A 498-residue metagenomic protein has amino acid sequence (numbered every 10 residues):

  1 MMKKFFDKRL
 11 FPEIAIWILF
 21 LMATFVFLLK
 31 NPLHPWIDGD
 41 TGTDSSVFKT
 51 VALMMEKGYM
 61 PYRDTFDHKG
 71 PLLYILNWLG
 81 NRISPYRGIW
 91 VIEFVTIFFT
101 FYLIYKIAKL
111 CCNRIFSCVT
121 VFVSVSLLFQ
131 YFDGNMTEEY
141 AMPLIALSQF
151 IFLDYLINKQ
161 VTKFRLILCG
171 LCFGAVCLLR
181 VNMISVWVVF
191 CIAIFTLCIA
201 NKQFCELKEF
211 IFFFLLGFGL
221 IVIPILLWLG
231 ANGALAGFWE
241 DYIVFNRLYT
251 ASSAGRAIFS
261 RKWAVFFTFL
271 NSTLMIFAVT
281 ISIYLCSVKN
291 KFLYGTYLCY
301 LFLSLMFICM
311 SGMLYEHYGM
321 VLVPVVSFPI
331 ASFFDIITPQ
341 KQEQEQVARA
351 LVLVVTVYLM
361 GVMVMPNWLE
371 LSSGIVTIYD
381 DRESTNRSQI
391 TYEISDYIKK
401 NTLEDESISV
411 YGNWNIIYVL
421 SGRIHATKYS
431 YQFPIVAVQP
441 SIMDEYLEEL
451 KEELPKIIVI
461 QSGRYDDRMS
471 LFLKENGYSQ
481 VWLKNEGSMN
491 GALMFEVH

Functional and structural regions predicted by a protein language model:
K3, F267-L305, S327-A331: Hydrophobic, aromatic-rich transmembrane alpha-helices and their immediate juxtamembrane boundary segments
V95-S126, M142-P143, F164: Transmembrane-helix signature of polytopic, membrane-embedded enzymes that assemble or transfer cell-envelope glycans
K109-C112, S148-L168, A200-C205, M275-L293 (+1 more regions): Membrane-interface transmembrane helices that cradle and orient dolichyl/undecaprenyl
F129, R165-V181, W187-I192, L220 (+1 more regions): Membrane-interface alpha helices of multi-pass inner-membrane proteins
D133-A141: Short acidic/glycine- and proline-prone juxtamembrane loop motifs at membrane-interface regions of multi-pass membrane
A141-K159, R165-F173, C191-F195, V326-P329: Specific aromatic-rich, kink-prone transmembrane helix
S185, L305-F307, G312-Q346: Hydrophobic/aromatic-rich transmembrane helices and adjacent perimembrane loops
S373-G374, E383-A437, Y446-E452, K456-D466 (+1 more regions): Short periplasmic/luminal acceptor-recognition loop of GT-C membrane glycosyltransferases, typified by
